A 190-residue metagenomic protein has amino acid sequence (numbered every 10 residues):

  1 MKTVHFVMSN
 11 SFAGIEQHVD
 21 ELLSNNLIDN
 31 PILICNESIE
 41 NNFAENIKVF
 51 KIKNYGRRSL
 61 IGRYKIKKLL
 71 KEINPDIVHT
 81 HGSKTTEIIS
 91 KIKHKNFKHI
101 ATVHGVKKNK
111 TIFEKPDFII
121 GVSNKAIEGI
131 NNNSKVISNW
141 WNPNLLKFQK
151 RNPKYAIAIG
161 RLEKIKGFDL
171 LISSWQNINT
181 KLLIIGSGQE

Functional and structural regions predicted by a protein language model:
V4, K150-K166, I172-I185: Conserved donor-binding/catalytic core segment of Leloir-type glycosyltransferases
H5-Y64, L69: N-terminal strand-loop element at the rim of the active site of nucleotide-sugar-dependent glycosyltransferases
F12-E16, P143, I159, E163-F168 (+1 more regions): A short, basic/aromatic alpha-helical/loop segment that forms part of the nucleotidyl-sugar donor-binding site
I34-I39, I159, K181-E190: Glycosyltransferase donor-sugar binding loop
S59-G62, T80-T86, V103: Short His-centered aromatic/hydrophobic patch
I61, N133-V136, W140-Y155: Acidic anion/phosphate-binding donor-loop and adjacent secondary structure in glycosyltransferase catalytic cores
L70, H94-I130: A conserved, positively charged/aromatic
K125-A126, I137-K147, E163, Q189: Short beta-strand->alpha-helix junction loop in the catalytic core of nucleotide-activated group-transfer enzymes
